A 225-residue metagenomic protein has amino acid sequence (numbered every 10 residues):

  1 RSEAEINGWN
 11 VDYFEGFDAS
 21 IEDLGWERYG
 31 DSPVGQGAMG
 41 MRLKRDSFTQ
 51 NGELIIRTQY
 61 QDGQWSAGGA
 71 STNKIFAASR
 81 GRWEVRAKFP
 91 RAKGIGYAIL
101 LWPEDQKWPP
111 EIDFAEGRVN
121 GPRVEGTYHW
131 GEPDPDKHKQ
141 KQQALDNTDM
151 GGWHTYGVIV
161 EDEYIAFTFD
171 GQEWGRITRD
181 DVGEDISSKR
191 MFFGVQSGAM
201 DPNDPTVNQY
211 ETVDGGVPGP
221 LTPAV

Functional and structural regions predicted by a protein language model:
R1-V225: GH16 jelly-roll
